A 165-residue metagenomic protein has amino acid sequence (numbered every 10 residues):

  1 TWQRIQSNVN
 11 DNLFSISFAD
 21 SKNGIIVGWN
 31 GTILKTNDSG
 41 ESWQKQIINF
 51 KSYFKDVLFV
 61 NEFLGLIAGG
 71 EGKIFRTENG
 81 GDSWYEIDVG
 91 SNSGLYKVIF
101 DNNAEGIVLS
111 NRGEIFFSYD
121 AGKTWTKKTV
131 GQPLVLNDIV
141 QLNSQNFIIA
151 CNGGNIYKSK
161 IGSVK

Functional and structural regions predicted by a protein language model:
T1-K165: Residue-level hotspots at or immediately adjacent to binding/recognition sites across diverse folds
